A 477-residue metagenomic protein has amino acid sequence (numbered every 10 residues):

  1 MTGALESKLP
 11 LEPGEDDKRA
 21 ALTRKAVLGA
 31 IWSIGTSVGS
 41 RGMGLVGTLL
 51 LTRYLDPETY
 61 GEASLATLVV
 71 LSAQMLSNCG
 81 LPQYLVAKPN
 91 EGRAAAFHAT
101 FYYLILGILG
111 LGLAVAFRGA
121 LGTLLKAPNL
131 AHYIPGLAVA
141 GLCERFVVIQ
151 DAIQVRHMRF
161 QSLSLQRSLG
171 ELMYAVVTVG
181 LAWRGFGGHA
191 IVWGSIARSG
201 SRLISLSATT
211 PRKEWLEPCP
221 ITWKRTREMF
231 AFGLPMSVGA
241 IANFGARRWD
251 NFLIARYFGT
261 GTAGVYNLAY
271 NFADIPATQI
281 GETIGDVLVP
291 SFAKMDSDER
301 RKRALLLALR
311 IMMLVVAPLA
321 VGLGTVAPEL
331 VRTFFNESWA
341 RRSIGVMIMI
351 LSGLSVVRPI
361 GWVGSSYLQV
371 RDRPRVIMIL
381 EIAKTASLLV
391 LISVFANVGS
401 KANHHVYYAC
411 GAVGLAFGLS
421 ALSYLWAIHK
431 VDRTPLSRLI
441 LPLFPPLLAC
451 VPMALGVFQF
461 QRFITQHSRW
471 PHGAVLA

Functional and structural regions predicted by a protein language model:
T2-E12, L22-C79, Y102-R118, P135 (+4 more regions): Signature of the first transmembrane helix
G3-L22, A26, Q161, I204-R247 (+2 more regions): Interhelical loop/hinge segments that connect adjacent transmembrane helices in multipass membrane
K18, P57, R118-L137, L323-R358 (+3 more regions): Interfacial segments at transmembrane-helix termini and the short loops linking adjacent helices
L28-L45, G170, I191-R202, L206 (+9 more regions): Transmembrane helical elements of multi-pass membrane transporters/channels
G42, V46-Q74, L130-H132, G188 (+7 more regions): Interfacial/gating helices of multi-pass transporter permease domains
L50-E62, T67, G119, T123 (+8 more regions): Membrane-interface helix-loop junctions in multi-pass transport and translocation proteins
Q83-R93, C143-R167, R184, H189 (+4 more regions): Membrane-interface junctions at transmembrane-helix termini in multi-pass inner-membrane proteins
V86-Y102, V265-I382: Specific pore-lining/lateral-gate transmembrane helices of multi-pass inner-membrane transport and insertion machines
